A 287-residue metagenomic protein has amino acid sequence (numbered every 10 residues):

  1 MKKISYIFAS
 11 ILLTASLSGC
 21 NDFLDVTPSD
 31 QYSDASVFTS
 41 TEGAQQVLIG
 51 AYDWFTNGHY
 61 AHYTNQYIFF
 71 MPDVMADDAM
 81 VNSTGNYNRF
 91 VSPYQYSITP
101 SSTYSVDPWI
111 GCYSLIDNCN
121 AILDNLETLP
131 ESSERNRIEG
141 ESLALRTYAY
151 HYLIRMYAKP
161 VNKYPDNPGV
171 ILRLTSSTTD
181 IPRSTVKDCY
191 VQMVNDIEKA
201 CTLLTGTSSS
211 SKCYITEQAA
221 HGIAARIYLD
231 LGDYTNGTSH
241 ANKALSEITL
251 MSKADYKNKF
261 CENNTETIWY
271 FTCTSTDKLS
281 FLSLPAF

Functional and structural regions predicted by a protein language model:
M1-S29: Bacterial Sec-dependent N-terminal signal peptides
C20-F70, A241: Membrane-proximal, proline-rich intrinsically disordered regions
Q46, A79, F90-V91, G232-D233 (+1 more regions): Hydrophobic-face positions in mid-chain alpha helices that act as interaction patches
L48, I116-C119, Y190, I197 (+1 more regions): Inward-facing hydrophobic residues that define packing positions of alpha-helical scaffold repeats
N86-M156, T202-T205: Conserved, well-structured interaction surfaces
M156-K187, V191: Short coil/linker segments at helix-helix boundaries
